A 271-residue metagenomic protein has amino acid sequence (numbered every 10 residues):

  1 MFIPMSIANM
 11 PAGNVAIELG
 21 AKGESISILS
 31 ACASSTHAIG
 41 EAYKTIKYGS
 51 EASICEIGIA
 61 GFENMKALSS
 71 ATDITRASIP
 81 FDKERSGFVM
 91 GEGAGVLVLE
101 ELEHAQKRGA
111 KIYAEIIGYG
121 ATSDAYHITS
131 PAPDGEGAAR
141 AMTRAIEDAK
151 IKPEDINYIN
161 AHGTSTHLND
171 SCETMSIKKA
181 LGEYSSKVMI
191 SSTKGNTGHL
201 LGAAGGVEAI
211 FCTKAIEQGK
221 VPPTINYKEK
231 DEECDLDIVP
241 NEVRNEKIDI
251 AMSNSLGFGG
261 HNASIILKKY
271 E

Functional and structural regions predicted by a protein language model:
M1-E41, N64-V89, I177-G206: Conserved catalytic cysteine-centered active-site region of acyl-thioester-dependent Claisen-condensing enzymes
N9-A16, T75-V96, E101, K230-I250: Polyanion-binding loop/helix "lid" in catalytic or ligand-binding cores
V15, S35, A42, F62 (+6 more regions): Conserved small-residue
I17, L68, L97-E101, E147 (+4 more regions): Short beta-strand-to-turn element immediately C-terminal to the catalytic PLP-Schiff-base lysine in fold type I
A38, A141-A149, S176, A180 (+2 more regions): Stable alpha-helical structural segments in soluble proteins, enriched in small hydrophobic residues
S50-S86, Y119-P133, G163-D170, K187-D237: Acyl-CoA/ACP chain-elongation machinery
D73-A149, Y158: Condensing-enzyme catalytic core mediating Claisen C-C bond formation in acyl metabolism
A149-P153, S185-S186, C234-E271: Flexible, low-complexity linker/loop segments at domain and module junctions
